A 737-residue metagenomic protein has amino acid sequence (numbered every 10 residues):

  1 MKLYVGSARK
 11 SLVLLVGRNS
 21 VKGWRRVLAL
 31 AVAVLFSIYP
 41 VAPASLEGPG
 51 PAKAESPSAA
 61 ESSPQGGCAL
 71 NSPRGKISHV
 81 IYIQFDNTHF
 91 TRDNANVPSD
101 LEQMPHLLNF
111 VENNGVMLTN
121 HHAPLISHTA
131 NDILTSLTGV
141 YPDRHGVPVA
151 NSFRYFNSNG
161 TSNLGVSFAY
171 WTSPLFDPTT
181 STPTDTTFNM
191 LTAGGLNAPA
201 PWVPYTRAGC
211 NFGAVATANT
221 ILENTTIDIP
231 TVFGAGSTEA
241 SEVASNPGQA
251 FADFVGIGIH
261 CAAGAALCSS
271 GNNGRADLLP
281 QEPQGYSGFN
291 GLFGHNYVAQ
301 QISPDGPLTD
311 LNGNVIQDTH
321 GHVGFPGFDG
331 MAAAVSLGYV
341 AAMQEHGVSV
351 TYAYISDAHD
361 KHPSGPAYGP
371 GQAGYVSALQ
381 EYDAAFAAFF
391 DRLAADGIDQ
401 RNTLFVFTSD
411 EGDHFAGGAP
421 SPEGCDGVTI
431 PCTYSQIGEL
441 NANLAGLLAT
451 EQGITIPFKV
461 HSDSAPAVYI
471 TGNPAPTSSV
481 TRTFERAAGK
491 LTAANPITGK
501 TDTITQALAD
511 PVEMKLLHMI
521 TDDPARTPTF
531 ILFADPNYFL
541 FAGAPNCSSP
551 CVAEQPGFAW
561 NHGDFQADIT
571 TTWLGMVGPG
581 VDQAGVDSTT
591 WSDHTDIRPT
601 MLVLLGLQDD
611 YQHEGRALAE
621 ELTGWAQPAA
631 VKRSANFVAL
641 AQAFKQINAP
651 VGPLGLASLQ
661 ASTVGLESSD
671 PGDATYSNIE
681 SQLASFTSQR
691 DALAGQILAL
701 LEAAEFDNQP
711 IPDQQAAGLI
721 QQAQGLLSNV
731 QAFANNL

Functional and structural regions predicted by a protein language model:
M1-G23: N-terminal secretory signal peptides that target proteins for export/translocation
L28-P40: Bacterial N-terminal signal peptides
S37-P49: C-terminal segment of classical bacterial N-terminal signal peptides
T91-R144: Short, structured active-site-proximal loop/turn typified by the sulfatase FGly-forming signature C/S-X-P-X-R
S99-E102, P124-S127, S377-Q380, G446-R486 (+3 more regions): A short beta-strand-to-alpha-helix junction
I126-N131, T138, R144-G271, D396-T403 (+2 more regions): Secreted, luminal/periplasmic, and some membrane-associated catalytic domains that remodel anionic oxygen-ester
T231-Y297, D329-K361, T529-L532: Active-site regions of oxyanion-processing enzymes, predominantly non-cytosolic
V340, Q344-A384, A388: Active-site His/acidic residue clusters
